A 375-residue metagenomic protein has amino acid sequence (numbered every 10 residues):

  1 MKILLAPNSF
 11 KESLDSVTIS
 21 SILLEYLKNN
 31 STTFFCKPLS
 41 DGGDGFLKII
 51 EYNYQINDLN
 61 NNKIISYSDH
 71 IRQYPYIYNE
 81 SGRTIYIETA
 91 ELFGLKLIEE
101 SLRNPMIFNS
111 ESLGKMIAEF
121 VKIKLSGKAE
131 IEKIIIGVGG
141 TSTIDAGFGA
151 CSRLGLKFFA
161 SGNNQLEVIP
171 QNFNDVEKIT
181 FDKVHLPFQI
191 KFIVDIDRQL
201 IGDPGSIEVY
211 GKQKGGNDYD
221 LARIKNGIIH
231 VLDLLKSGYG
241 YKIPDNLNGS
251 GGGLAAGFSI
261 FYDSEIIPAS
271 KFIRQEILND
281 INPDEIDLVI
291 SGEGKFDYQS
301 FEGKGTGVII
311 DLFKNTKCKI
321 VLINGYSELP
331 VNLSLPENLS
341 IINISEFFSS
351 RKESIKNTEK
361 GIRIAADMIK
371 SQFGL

Functional and structural regions predicted by a protein language model:
K2-V138, S142-L375: N-terminal loops that bind phosphate or other acidic moieties and the adjacent beta-alpha structural core
